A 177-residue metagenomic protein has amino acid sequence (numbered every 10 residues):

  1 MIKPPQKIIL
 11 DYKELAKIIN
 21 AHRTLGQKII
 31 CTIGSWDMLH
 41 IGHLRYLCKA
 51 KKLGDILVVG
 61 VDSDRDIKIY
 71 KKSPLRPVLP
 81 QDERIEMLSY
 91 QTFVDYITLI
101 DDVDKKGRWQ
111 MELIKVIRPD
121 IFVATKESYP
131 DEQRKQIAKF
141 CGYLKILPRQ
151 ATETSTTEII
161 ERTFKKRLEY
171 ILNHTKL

Functional and structural regions predicted by a protein language model:
M1-L177: Nucleotidyltransferase catalytic core that binds NTPs
